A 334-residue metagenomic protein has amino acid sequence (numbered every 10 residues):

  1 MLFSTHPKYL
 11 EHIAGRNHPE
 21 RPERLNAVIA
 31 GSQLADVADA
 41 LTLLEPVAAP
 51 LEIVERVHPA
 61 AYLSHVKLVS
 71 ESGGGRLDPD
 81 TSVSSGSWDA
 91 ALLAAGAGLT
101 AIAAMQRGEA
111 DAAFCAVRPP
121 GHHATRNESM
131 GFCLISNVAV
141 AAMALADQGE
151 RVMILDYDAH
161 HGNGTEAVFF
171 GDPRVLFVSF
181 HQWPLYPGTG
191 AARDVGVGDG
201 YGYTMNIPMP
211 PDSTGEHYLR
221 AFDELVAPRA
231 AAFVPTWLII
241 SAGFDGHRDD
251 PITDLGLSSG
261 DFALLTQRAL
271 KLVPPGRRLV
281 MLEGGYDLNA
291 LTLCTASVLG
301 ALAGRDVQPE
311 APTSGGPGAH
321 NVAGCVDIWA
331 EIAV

Functional and structural regions predicted by a protein language model:
M1-E55: N-terminal low-complexity, Ser/Thr- and acidic-residue-enriched intrinsically disordered segments
F3-S4, L10, S64-V334: A general "terminal functional-core" signal
I29, H58-P59, D80-T81: Alpha-helix boundary/capping detector
V47-E71: Charged, often glycine-rich, active-site loop that binds/positions anionic groups
